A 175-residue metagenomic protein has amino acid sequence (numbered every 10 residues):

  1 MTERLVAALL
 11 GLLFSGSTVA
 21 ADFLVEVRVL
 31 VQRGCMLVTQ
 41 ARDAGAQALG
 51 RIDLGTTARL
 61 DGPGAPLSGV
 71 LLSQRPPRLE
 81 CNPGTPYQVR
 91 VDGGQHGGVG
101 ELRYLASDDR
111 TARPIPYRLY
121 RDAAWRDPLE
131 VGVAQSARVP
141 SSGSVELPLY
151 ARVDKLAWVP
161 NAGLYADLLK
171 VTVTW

Functional and structural regions predicted by a protein language model:
M1-V6: Bacterial N-terminal signal peptides that target proteins for export
A7-L9, D167: Sec-dependent N-terminal signal peptides
S15-S17: N-terminal signal peptide c-region/cleavage motif recognized by signal peptidases
A20-L105, A137-W175: N-terminal small/polar-rich segments of proteins
D92-G94, R118-D122: Predominantly extracellular/luminal cell-surface or secreted proteins
S107-P114: Surface patches in mature domains of proteins
P114-R118, L129: Extracellular/luminal ectodomains and secreted, surface-exposed scaffolds of diverse proteins
W125-V133: Short beta-strand and strand-turn-strand segments in soluble, beta-rich domains
